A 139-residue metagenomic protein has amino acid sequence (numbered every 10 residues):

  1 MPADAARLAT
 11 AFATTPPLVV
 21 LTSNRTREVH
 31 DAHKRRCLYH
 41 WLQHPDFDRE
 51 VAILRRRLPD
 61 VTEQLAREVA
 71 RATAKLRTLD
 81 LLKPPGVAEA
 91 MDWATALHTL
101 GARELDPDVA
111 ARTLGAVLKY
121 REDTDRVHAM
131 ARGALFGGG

Functional and structural regions predicted by a protein language model:
M1-G139: C-terminal regulatory/interaction module of P-loop NTP-utilizing enzymes
